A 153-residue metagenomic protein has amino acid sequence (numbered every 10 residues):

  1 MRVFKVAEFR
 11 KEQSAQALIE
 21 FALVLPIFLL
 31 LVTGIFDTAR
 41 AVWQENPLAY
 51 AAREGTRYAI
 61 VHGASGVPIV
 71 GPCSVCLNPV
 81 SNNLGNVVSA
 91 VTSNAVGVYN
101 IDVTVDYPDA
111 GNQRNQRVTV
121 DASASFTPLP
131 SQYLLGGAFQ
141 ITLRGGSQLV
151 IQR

Functional and structural regions predicted by a protein language model:
M1-S14: N-terminal leader/signal peptides at the extreme start of proteins
R2-V3, E45, Y50-R153: Short, conserved structural patches
A7, L18-I19, N78: Short leucine-rich amphipathic alpha-helices used at interfaces
F9-K11, E20, A49, I141: Hydrophobic residues within membrane-embedded alpha helices
Q13-Q16, Q44: Glutamine-centric residue-chemistry signal
A17-D37: Alpha-helical hydrophobic helix detector
L18, A22, A39, A51-A59: Small-residue (primarily alanine) positions within well-ordered alpha-helices, especially packing/interaction faces
D37-W43: Transmembrane signal-anchor/signal-peptide helices with a preference for the extracytoplasmic
